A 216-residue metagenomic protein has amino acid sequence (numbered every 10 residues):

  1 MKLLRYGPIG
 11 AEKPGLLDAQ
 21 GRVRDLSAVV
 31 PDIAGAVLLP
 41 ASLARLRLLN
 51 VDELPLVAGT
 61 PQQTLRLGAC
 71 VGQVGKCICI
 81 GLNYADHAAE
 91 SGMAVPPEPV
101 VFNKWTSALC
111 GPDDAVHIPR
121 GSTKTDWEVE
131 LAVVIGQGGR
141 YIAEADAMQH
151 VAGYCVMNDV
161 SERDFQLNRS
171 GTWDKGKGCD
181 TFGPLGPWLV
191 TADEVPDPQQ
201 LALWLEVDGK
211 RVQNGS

Functional and structural regions predicted by a protein language model:
M1-P99, D193-P196: N-terminal non-catalytic cap/leader segment that marks the start of a structured domain
V74-S216: Glycine-enriched loop-and-adjacent helix/strand subsegments that border the catalytic/binding cleft of enzyme cores
